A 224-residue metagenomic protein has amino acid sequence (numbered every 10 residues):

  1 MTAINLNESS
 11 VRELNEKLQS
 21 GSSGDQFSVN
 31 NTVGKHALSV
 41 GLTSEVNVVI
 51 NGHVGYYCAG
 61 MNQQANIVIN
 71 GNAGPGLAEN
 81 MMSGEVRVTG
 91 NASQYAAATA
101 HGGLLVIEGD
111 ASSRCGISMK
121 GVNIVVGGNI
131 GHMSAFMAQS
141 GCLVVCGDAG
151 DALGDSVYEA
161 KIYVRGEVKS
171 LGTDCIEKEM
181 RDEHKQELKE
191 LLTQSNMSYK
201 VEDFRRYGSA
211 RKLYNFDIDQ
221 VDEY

Functional and structural regions predicted by a protein language model:
M1-S39, T43-E45, E108, G127 (+2 more regions): Intrinsically disordered, low-complexity terminal regions
K17-Q26, A37-V46, Y57-A65, G76-S83 (+3 more regions): Beta-strand repeat architectures
N30, N51-H53, G60-M61, N70-N72 (+10 more regions): Feature marks extracellular polysaccharide-active and adherence modules
